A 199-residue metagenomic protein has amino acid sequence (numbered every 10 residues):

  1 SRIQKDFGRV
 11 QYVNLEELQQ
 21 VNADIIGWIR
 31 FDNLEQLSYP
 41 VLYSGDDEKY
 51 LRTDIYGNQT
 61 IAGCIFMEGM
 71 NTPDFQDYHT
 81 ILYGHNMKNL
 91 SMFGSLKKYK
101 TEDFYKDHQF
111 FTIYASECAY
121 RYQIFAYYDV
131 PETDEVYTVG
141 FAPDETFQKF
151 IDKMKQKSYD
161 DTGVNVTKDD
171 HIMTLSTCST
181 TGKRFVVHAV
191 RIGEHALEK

Functional and structural regions predicted by a protein language model:
S1-K199: Solvent-exposed, non-transmembrane regions of membrane-associated and secreted proteins
